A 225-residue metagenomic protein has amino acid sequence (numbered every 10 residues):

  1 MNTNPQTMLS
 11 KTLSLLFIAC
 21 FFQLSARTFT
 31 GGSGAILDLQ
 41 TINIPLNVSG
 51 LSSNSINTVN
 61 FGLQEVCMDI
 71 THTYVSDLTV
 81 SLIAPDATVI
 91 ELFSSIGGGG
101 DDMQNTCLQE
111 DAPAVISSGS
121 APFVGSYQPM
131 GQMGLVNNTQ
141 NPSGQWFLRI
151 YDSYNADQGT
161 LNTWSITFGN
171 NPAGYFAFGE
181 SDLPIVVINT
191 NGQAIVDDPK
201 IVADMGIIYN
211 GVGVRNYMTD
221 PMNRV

Functional and structural regions predicted by a protein language model:
M1, S49-L51, I207-G213: Short regulatory "switch" loops immediately downstream of catalytic or recognition motifs within protein catalytic
M1-T28: Bacterial Sec-dependent N-terminal signal peptides
K11, A26-R27, D86, R149 (+3 more regions): Surface-exposed charge patches in extracellular/virion surface proteins
S14, V75-D77, K200: Short beta-strand-initiation
R27-A177: Loop and turn regions of beta-sandwich accessory domains that flank beta-strands and are enriched in small/polar
T163-V225: Phosphate-handling architecture centered on phosphoinositide signaling
